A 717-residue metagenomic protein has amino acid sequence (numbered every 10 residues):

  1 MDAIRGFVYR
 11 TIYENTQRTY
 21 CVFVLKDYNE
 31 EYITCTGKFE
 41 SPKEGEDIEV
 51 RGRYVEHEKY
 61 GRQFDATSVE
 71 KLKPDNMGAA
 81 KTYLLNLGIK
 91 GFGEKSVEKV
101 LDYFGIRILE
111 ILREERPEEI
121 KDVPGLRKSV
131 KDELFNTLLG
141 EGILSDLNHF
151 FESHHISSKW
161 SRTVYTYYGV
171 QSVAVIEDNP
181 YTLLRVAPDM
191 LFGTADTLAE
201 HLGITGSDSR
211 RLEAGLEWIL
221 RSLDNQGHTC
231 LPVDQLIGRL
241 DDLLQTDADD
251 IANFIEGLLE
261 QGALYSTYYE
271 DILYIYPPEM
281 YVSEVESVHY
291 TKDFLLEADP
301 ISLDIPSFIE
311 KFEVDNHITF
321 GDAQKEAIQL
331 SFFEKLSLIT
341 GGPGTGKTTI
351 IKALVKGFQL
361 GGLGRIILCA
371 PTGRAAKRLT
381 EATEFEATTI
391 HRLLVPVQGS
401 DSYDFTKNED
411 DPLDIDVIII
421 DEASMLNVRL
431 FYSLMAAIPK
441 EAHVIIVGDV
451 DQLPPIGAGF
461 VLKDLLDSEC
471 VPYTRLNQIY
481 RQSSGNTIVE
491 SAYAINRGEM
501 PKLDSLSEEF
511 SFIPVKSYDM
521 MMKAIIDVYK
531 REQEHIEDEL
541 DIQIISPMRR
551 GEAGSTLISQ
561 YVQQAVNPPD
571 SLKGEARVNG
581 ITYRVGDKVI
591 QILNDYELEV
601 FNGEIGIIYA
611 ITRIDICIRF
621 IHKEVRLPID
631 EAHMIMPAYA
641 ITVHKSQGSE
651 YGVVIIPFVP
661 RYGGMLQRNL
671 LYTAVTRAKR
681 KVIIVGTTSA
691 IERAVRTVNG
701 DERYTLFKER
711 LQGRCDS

Functional and structural regions predicted by a protein language model:
M1-N15, G52, I608: Structural detector for short beta-strands of small beta-barrel domains
Y13-L25, R613-C617: Short aromatic-glycine-enriched beta-strand elements
Y20-Y28, C35, K43-R51, E58-L273 (+1 more regions): Accessory alpha-helical DNA-binding modules that contact the DNA backbone or grooves
E213, R221-N225, S266-E326: Pre-P-loop entry segment of helicase/translocase ATPase cores
F333, A353, G357, G361-G364 (+10 more regions): Conserved helicase motor core of SF1/SF2 NTP-dependent helicases
K347: Conserved lysine of the Walker
V450-L598: Conserved helicase motor core of P-loop NTPases
E604-S717: C-terminal accessory regions
